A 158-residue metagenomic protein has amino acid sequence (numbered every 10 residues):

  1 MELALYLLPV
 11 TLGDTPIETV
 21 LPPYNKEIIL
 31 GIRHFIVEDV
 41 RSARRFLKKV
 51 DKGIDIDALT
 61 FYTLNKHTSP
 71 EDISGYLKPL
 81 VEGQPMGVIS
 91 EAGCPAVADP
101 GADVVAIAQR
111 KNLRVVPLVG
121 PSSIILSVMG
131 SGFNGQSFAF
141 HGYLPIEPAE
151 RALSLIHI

Functional and structural regions predicted by a protein language model:
M1-L64: Glycine-rich, flexible N-terminal cofactor/catalytic loop recognition
Y6, Y62, V116, A139-G142: Structural signal for short hydrophobic segments within the conserved structured cores of catalytic domains across
K26-E27, L77-K78, A102-A106: Alpha-helical segments flanking ligand/cofactor-binding loops in enzyme cores
T63-T68, L144: Conserved helicase motor
H67-Y76: Glycine-rich, highly charged phosphate/nucleotide-binding loops
E82-A139: Short glycine-cluster motifs
E147-S154: Active-site glycine-rich loop that binds ribose-phosphate moieties when present
I156-I158: Conserved small/polar residues in nucleotide/adenosyl-binding loops
